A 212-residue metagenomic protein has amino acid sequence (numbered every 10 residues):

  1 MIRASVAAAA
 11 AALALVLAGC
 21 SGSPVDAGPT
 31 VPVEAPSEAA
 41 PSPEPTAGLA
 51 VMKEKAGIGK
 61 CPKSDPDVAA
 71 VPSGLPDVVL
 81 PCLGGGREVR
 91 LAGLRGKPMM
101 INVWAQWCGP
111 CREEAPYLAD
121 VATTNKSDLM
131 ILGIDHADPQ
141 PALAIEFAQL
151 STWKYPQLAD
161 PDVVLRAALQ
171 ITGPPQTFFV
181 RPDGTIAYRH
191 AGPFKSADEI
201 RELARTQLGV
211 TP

Functional and structural regions predicted by a protein language model:
M1-P81, P212: N-terminal targeting signals for export/organelle localization
A9-G19, I134-H136, A159, Q176: Hydrophobic alpha-helical membrane segments, chiefly transmembrane helices and signal peptide h-regions, characterized
V71-P72, V78-M99: A short beta-strand-turn-helix
V89-R112, L118, I131: Short active-site neighborhood of thiol/selenol oxidoreductases, capturing the structured segment around
V103-A105, I134-A137, D160-P161, H190-G192: Active-site-proximal beta-strand/loop segments in catalytic clefts of secreted hydrolases
R112-S151, P161-V163, A167-A168: Structural microenvironment flanking redox-active thiols in thiol-disulfide oxidoreductases
E146-W153, D160-P212: Thiol/disulfide oxidoreductase modules built on the thioredoxin-like
